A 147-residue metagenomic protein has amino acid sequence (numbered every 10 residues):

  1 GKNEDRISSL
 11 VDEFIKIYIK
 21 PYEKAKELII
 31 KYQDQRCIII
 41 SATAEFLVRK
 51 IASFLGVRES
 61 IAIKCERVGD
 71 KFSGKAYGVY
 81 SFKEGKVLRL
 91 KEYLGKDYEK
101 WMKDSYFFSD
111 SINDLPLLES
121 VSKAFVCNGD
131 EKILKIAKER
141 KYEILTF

Functional and structural regions predicted by a protein language model:
G1-K2: Membrane-proximal helical "anchor" segments flanking the first transmembrane region of inner-membrane enzymes
D5-F147: C-terminal cap/substrate-recognition subdomain and adjoining C-terminal extension of metal-dependent phosphatase-like
